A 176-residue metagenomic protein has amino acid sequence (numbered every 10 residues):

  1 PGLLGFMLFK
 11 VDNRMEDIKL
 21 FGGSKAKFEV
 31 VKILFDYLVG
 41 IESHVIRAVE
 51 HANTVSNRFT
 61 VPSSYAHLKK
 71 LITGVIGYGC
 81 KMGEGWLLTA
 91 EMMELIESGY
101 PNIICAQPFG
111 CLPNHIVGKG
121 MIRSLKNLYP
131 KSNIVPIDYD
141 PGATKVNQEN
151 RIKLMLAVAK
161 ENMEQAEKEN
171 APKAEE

Functional and structural regions predicted by a protein language model:
P1-E176: An N-terminal assembly and electron-transfer interface module characteristic of large anaerobic redox and radical
